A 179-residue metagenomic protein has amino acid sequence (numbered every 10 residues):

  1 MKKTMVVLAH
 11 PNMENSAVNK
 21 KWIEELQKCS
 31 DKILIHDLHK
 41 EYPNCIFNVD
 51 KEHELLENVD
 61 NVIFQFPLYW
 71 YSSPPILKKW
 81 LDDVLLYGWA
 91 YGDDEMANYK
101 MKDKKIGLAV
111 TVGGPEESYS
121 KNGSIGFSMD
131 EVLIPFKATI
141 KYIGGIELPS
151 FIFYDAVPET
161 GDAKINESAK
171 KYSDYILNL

Functional and structural regions predicted by a protein language model:
M1-K32, K171-S173: N-terminal beta1-alpha1 ligand-phosphate binding loop
M5-V7, H36, I63, G107-A109 (+1 more regions): Hydrophobic/aromatic beta-strand patches that form the interior of the parallel beta-sheet core in alpha/beta enzyme
P11-M13, K40-P43, G126, D155-E159: Short histidine/acidic/glycine/proline-rich micro-motifs that form metal- and phosphate-coordinating active-site loops
A17-K21, F47, P75-K79, A163: Generic recognition of short, well-ordered alpha-helical segments
I23-Q27, L133-L179: Glycine-rich phosphate/pyrophosphate-binding loop and the adjoining helix
K32-C45: A short beta-strand-loop structural module common to alpha/beta enzyme folds
P43-V59, S168-K171: Glycine-rich, highly charged phosphate/nucleotide-binding loops
D50-K137: Helix-loop-strand module that forms the ligand-binding subsite of alpha/beta enzymes
